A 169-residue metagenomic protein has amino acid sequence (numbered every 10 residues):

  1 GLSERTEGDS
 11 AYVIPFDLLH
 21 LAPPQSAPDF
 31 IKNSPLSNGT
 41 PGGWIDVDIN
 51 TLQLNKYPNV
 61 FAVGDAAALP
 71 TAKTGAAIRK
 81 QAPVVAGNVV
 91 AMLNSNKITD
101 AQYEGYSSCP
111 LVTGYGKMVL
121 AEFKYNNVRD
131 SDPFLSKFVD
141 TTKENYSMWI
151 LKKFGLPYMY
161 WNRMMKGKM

Functional and structural regions predicted by a protein language model:
G1-V13: Conserved beta-strand-loop-beta-strand element in the redox core of flavoprotein oxidoreductases
S3-R5, P28, K166: Dinucleotide-binding/catalytic capping subdomain of oxidoreductase cores
Y12-K80, A91: FAD-site-proximal beta/loop scaffold in flavoenzymes
K32, A66-T113, L120: A conserved FAD-binding loop/helix module that cradles the flavin
G43-F61, T113-P133: FAD-binding beta-loop-beta segment adjacent to the flavin cofactor pocket
D65-P70, S107-V112, G155-N162, K166-M169: A general structural signal for short secondary-structure boundary/capping elements
L120-M169: C-terminal auxiliary extensions adjacent to catalytic cores
